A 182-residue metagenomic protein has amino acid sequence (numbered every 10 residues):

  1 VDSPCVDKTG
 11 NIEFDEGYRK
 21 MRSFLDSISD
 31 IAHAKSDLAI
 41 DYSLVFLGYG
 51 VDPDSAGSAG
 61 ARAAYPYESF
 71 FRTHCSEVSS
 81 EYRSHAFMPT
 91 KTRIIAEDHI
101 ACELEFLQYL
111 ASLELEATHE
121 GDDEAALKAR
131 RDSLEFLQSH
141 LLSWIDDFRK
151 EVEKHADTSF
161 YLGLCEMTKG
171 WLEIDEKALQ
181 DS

Functional and structural regions predicted by a protein language model:
V1-S182: Charged, alpha-helix-forming regions
